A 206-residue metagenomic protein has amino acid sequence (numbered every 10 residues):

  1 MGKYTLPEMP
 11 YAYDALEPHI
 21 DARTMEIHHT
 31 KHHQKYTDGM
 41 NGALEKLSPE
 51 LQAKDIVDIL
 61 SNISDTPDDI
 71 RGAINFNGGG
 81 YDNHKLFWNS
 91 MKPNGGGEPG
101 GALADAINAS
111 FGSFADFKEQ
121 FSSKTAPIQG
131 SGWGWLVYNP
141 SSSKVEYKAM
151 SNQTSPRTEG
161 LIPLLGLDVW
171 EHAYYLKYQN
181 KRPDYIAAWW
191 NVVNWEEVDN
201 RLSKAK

Functional and structural regions predicted by a protein language model:
M1-K206: Feature for soluble, non-membrane regions of globular proteins
